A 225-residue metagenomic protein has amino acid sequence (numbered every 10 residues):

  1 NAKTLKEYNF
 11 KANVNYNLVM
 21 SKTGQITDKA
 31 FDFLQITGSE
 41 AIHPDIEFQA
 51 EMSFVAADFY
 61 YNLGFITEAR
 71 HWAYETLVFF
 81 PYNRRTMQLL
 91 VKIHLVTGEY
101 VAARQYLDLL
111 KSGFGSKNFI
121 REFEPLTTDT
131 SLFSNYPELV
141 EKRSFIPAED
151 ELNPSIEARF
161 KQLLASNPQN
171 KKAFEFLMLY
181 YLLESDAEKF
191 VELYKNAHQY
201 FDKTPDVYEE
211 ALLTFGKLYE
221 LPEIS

Functional and structural regions predicted by a protein language model:
N1-R143, A148-D150, E157, L163-D186: Soluble catalytic regions of membrane-associated enzymes that act on cell-envelope and secretory-pathway components
L109, K195-Y200: Active/binding-pocket-proximal capping segment
F119-I120, Y200-D202: Outer-membrane beta-barrel domain signature
D202-S225: C-terminal structured domain segments
